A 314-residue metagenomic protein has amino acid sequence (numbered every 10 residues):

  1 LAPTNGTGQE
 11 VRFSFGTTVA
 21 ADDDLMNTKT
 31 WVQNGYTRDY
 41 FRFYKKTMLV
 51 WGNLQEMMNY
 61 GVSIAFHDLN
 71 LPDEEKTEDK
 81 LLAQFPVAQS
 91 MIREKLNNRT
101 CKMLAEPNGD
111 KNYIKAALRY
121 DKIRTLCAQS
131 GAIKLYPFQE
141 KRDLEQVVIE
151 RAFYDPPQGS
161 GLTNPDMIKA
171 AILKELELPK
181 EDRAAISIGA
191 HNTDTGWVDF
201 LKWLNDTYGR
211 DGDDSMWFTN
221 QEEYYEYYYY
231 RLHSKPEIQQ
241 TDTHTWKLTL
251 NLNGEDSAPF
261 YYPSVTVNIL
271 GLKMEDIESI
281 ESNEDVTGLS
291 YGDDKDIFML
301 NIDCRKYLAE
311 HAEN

Functional and structural regions predicted by a protein language model:
L1-E56, Y60-S63, M91-K95, R99-C101 (+1 more regions): Active-site beta->alpha N-cap acidic-glycine motif
A2-N5, Y40-M58, Q84-S90, S130-R142 (+1 more regions): Alpha-helical scaffolding within the catalytic cores of extracellular/periplasmic polymer-degrading hydrolases
S14-V19, S63-D68, T100-E106, R124-Q129 (+3 more regions): Structural recognition of the beta-strand scaffold that forms the well-ordered cores of secreted hydrolase catalytic
A21-M26, I64, L69-E74, N108-Y113 (+5 more regions): Solvent-exposed loop/turn segments at secondary-structure junctions within structured extracellular/periplasmic domains
G35-K45, D68-D79, T100-P107, A152-L162 (+1 more regions): The substrate-binding groove and active-site-proximal loops of carbohydrate-active enzymes, especially glycoside
R93-E94, I123-K141, K180-P259, T266-S282: C-terminal domain-boundary segment and adjacent tail
Y113-P165, F218-T219: His/Asp/Glu-enriched short active-site or ligand-binding loop at hydrolase and phosphoryl-transfer sites
A258, S290-N314: C-terminal beta-strand-rich structural cap/linker in extracellular carbohydrate-active enzymes
